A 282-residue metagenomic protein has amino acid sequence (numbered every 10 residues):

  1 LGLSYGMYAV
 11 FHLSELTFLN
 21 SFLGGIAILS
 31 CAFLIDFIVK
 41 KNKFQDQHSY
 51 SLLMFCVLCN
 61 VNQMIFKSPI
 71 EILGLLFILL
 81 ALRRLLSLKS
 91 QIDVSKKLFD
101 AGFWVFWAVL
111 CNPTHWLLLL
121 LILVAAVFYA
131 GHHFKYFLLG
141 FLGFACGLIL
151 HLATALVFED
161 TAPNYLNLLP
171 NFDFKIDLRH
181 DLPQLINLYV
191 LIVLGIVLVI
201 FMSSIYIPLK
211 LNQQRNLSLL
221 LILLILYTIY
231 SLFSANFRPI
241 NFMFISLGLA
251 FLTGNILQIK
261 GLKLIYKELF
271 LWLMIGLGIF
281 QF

Functional and structural regions predicted by a protein language model:
L3-L13, Y165-I186, L198-M202: Juxtamembrane membrane-water interface segments that cap and precede transmembrane helices
T17, M54-I72: Aromatic- and kink-enriched transmembrane "portal" helix at the membrane-lumen/periplasm boundary that abuts
G25-N42: Transmembrane-helix motifs of polytopic, lipid-linked glycan transferases
V39-L58: Transmembrane-helix signature of polytopic, membrane-embedded enzymes that assemble or transfer cell-envelope glycans
A81-K96: Membrane-interface transmembrane helices that cradle and orient dolichyl/undecaprenyl
K97-C111, T228: Membrane-interface alpha helices of multi-pass inner-membrane proteins
L118-L142: Perimembrane helix-loop-helix junctions
S203-G261: Membrane-water interface signatures at transmembrane helix termini and the short loops that connect adjacent helices
